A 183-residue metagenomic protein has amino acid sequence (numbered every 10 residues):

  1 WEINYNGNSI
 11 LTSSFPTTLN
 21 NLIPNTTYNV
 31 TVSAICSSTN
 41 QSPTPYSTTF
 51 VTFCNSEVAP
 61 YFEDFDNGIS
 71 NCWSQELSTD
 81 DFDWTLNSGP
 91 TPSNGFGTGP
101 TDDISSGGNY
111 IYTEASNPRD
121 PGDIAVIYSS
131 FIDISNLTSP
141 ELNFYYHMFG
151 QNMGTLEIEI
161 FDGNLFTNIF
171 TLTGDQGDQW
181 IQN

Functional and structural regions predicted by a protein language model:
W1-I3, L156-I158: Short beta-strand elements bearing conserved aromatic residues within extracellular beta-rich modules
N8-S14: Short beta-strand segments within Ig-like beta-sandwich modules, predominantly Fibronectin type-III
T17-N20, N25, F65, S129: Hydrophobic core positions of the immunoglobulin-like beta-sandwich fold
L19-S38: Beta-strand-rich modules
P24, S37-N55: Extracellular fibronectin type III
V58-R119: Extracellular glycan-recognition surfaces and repeat-rich motifs
Y110, N117-L137, E141, Q182-N183: Short beta-strands within extracellular/lumenal beta-sheet-rich domains
N164-N183: Extracellular carbohydrate recognition and processing domains and analogous Trp-centered ligand-binding platforms
